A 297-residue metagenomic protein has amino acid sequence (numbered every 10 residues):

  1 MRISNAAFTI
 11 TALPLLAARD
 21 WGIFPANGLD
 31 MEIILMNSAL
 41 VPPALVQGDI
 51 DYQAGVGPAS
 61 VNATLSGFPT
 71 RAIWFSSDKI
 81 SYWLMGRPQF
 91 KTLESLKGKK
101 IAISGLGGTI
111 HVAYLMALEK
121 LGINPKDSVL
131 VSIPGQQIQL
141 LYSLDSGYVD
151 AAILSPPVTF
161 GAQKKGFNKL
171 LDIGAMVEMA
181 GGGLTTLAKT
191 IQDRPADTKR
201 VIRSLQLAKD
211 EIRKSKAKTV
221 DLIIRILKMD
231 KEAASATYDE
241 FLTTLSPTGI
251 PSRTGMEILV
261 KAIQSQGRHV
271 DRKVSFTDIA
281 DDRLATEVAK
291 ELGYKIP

Functional and structural regions predicted by a protein language model:
M1-S146, D150-P156, K169-E178: Short, glycine-/small- and polar/acidic-enriched structural segments that line small-molecule recognition paths
L16, V61, L115, F160-Q163 (+3 more regions): Predominant activation on well-ordered alpha-helical scaffold segments within soluble catalytic domains
A17-A18, Y82-K91, G181-A196, T244: A bilobed periplasmic-binding-protein/Venus flytrap-type ligand-binding module shared by bacterial periplasmic
D20, Y114, V220, V260 (+1 more regions): Generic structural marker for isolated residues within well-ordered, non-membrane alpha-helices of soluble domains
G22, G28, D49, A54 (+8 more regions): Sec/Tat-exported extracytoplasmic proteins
I133-L227: Pocket-lining segment of extracytoplasmic ligand-binding domains
D193-R272: Secondary-structure end/capping motifs
Q264-P297: Conserved C-terminal helix/tail region of periplasmic/extracytoplasmic solute-binding proteins
